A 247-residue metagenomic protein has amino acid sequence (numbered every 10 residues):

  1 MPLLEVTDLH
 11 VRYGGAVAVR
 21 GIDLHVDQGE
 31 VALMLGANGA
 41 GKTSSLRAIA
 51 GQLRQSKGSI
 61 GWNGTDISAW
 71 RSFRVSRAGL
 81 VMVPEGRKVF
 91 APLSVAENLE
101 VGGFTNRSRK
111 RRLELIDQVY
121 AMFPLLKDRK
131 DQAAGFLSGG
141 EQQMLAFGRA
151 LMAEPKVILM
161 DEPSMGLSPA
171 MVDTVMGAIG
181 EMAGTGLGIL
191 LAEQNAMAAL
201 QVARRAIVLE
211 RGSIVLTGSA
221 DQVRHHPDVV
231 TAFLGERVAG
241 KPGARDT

Functional and structural regions predicted by a protein language model:
M1-T247: Glycine-rich phosphate-binding loops of nucleotide-dependent enzymes
